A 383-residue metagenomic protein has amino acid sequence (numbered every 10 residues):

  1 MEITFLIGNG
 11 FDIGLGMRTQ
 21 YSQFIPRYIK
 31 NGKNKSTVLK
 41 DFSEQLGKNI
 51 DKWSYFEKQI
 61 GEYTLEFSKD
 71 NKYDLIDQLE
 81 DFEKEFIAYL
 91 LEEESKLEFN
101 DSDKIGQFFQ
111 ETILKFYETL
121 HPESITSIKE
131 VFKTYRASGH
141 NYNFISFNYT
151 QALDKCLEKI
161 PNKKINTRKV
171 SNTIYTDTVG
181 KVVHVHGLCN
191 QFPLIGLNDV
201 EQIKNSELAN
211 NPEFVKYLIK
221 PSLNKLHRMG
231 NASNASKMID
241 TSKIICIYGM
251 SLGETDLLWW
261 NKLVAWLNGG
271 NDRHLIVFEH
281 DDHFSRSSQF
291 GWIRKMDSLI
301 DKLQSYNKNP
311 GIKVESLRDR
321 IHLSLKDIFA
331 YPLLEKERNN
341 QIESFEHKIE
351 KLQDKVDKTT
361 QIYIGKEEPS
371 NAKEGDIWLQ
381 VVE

Functional and structural regions predicted by a protein language model:
E2-L6, L15, T19, Q23-G187 (+5 more regions): Active-site periphery "cap/insert" segments of enzyme catalytic domains
N9-F11: Phosphate-binding glycine-rich loops of NTP-binding sites
K40, P193-D240, Q289-I300: Acidic, metal/cofactor-coordinating or nucleic-acid-engaging core segments within structured domains
Y142, G180-V182, I312-V314, R318-I321 (+1 more regions): Short, conserved active-site loop motifs that form the nucleotide-linked donor/cofactor pocket
V183, L194-N205, Y331-S344: Short, surface-exposed amphipathic charged segments that create phosphate/polyanion-binding patches used for binding
L258-W266, R273-K348: C-terminal regions of proteins
I349-E383: Extracellular/surface-exposed low-complexity repeats and stalk/linker segments enriched in Gly/Pro and small polar
